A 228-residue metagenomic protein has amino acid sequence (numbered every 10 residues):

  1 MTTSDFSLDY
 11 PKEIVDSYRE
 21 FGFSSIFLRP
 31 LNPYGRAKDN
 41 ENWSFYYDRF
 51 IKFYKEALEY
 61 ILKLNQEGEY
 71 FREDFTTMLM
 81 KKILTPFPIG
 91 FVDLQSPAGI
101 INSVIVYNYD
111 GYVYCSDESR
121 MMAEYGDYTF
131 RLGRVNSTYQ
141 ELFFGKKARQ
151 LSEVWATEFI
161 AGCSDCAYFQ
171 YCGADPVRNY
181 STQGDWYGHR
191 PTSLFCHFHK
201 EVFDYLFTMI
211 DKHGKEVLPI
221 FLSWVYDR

Functional and structural regions predicted by a protein language model:
T2-I101, V106, D110-V113, E118-R131 (+1 more regions): Radical SAM enzyme [4Fe-4S]-AdoMet core and its adjacent flexible, acidic and glycine-rich loops/tails across
A123-R228: Flexible mid-to-C-terminal extensions adjoining Fe-S/redox cofactors in radical SAM and related proteins
